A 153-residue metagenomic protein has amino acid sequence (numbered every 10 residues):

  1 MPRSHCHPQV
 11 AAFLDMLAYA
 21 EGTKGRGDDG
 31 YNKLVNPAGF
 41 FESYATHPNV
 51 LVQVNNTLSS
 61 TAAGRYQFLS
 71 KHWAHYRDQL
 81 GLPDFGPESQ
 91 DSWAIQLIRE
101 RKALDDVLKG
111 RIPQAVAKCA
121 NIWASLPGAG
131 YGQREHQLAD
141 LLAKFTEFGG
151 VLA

Functional and structural regions predicted by a protein language model:
M1-P83, W93-A153: Cell-wall polysaccharide-cleaving catalytic domain and substrate-binding groove, primarily in peptidoglycan/chitin
